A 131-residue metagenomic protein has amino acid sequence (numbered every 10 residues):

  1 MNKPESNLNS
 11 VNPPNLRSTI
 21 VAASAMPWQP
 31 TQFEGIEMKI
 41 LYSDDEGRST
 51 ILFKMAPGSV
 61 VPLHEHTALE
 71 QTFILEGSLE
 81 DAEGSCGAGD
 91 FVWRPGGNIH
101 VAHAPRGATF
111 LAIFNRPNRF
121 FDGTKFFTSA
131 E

Functional and structural regions predicted by a protein language model:
M1-G47, T128-E131: A short, N-terminal "cap"/entry segment at the start of jelly-roll beta-barrel domains of the cupin/DSBH fold
E34-H66, S85, P95-I99: Conserved short histidine dyad/triad with adjacent acidic residue
R48, E70, G107: Conserved catalytic motifs of the protein kinase core domain
A56-P57, H66-D81, A88: Glycine- and acidic-residue-biased ligand/ion/polar-headgroup-sensing regions
V60, D90-F91, T109: Residue-level marker of beta-strand positions
E80-A104: Short acidic-glycine-tyrosine-enriched beta hairpin
G96-F121: Ligand-binding loop in jelly-roll beta-barrel domains
